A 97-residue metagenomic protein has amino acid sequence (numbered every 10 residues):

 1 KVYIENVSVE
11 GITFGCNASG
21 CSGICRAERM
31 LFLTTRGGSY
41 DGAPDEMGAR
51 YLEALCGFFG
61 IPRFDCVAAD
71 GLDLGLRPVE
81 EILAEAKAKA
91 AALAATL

Functional and structural regions predicted by a protein language model:
K1-R50: Helix-loop-strand module that forms the ligand-binding subsite of alpha/beta enzymes
G42-L97: Glycine-rich phosphate/pyrophosphate-binding loop and the adjoining helix
